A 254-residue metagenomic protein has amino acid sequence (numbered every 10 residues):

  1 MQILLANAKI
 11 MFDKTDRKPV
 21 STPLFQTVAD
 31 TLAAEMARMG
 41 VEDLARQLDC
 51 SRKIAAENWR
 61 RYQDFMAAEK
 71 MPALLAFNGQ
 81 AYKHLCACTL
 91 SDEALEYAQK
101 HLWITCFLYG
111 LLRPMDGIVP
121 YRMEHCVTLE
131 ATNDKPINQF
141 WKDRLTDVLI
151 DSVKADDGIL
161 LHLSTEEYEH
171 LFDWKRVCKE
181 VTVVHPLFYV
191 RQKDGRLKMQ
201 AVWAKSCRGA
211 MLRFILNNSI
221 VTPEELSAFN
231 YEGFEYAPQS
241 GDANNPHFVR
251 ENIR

Functional and structural regions predicted by a protein language model:
Q2-T89: Active-site helix-to-loop segments that bind/position phosphate- or nucleotide-bearing substrates and donors across
A87-A243, H247-R254: Internal, well-folded beta-alpha domain core
